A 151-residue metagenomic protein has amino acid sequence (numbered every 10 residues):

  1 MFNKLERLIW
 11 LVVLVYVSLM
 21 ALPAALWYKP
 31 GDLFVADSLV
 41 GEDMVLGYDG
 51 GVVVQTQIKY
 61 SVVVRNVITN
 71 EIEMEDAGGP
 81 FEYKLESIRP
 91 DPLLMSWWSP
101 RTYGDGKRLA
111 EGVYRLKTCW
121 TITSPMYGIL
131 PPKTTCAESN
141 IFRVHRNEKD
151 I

Functional and structural regions predicted by a protein language model:
F2-L26: Hydrophobic membrane-insertion alpha-helices, especially the h-region of bacterial N-terminal signal peptides
P23-K29, L39-D43, Q57, G104 (+1 more regions): Localized sequence-composition bias
G31, V35-L94: Contiguous segments within soluble domain cores/interaction surfaces
V35, V45, V113-R115, I141-R143: Ser/Thr- (and often Asn-) enriched beta-sheet segments in non-cytosolic proteins
V40, V67, G106-Y114, H145-D150: A short, structured loop/turn motif at beta-sheet edges
V54, A110-G112, K133: A generic structural micro-feature
P80-Y114, W120-P125: Short, solvent-exposed, Trp/other aromatic-anchored flexible loops in extracytoplasmic proteins
S124-I151: Short beta-strand elements
